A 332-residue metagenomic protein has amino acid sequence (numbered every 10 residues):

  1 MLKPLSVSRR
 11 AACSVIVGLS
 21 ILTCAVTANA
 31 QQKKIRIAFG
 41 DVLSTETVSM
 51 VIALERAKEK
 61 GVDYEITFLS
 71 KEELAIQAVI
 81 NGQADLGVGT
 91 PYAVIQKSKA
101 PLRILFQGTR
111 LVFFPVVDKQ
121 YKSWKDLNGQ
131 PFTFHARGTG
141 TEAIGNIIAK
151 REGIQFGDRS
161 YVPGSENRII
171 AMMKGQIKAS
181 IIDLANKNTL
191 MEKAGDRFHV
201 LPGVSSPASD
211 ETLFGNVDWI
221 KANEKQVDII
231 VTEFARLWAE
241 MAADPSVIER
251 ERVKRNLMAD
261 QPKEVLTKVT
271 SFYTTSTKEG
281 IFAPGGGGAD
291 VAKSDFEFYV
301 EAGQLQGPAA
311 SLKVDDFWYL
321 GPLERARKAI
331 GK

Functional and structural regions predicted by a protein language model:
L2-I16: Bacterial N-terminal signal peptides that target proteins for export
S14-C24: Bacterial N-terminal signal peptides
C24-A30: Sec/Tat signal peptide C-region and signal peptidase I cleavage site
Q31-G164, I169-K174, K178-L184, R197-P207: Short, glycine-/small- and polar/acidic-enriched structural segments that line small-molecule recognition paths
K58, K150, E192, V253 (+1 more regions): Short polybasic/polar patches that bind polyanions
P91-Y92, N167-D260: Pocket-lining segment of extracytoplasmic ligand-binding domains
N223-L305: Secondary-structure end/capping motifs
K293-K332: Conserved C-terminal helix/tail region of periplasmic/extracytoplasmic solute-binding proteins
